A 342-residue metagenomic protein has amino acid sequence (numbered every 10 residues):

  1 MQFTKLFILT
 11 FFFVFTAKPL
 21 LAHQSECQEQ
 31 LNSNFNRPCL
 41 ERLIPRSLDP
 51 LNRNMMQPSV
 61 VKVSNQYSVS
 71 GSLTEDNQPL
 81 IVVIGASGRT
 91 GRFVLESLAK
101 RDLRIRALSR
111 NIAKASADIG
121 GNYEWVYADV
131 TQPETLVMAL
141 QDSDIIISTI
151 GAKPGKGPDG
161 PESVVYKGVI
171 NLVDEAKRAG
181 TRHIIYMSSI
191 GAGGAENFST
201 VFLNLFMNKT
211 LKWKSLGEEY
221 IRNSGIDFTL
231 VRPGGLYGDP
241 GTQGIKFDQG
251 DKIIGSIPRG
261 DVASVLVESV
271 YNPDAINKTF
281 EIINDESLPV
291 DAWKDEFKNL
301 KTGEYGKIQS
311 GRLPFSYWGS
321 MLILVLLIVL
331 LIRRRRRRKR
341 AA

Functional and structural regions predicted by a protein language model:
I81-R101: N-terminal Rossmann NAD(P)H-binding glycine-rich loop of SDR-like oxidoreductase domains
I84, L108, T149-I150, I184-I190 (+1 more regions): SDR active-site strand-loop-helix element
A86, G238-I323, L327-A341: Active-site-lining helix/loop region of Rossmann-like oxidoreductase modules
T90, I146, I221, V231 (+2 more regions): Non-catalytic, hydrophobic alpha-helical segments
L108-I112, V130: N-terminal Rossmann-fold cofactor-binding loop
E124-D144: Conserved Rossmann-fold cofactor-binding substructure of NAD(P)-dependent oxidoreductases
I145-S148, K153-I184, S215-Y220: NAD(P)-cofactor binding segment of oxidoreductase domains
S188-G191, F198-T200, N204-F206, L216-P240 (+1 more regions): Conserved beta-loop-beta element that borders a ligand/cofactor-binding pocket
